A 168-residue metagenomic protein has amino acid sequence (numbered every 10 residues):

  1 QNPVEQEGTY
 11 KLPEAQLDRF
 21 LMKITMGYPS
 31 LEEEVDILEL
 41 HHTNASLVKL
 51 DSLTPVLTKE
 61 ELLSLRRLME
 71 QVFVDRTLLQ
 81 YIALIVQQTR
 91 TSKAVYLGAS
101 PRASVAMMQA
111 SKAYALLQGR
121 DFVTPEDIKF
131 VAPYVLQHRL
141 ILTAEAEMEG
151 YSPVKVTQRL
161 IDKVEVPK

Functional and structural regions predicted by a protein language model:
Q1-V72, K112-L117: Canonical AAA+ ATPase core
Y10, D18-F20, Y28, T77 (+3 more regions): Broad hydrophobic/π-residue packing in well-ordered secondary structure
A15-D18, M22, E32-L40, E60-R67 (+5 more regions): Solvent-exposed alpha-helical segments within well-ordered globular domains of core cellular machineries
Y28-E39, S52, E70-V74, A144-K168: Non-catalytic accessory segments flanking P-loop/AAA+ NTPase cores
L50-S104: Conserved AAA+ ATPase small/helical "lid" subdomain
T89-K168: C-terminal engagement/docking regions of AAA+ P-loop ATPases
